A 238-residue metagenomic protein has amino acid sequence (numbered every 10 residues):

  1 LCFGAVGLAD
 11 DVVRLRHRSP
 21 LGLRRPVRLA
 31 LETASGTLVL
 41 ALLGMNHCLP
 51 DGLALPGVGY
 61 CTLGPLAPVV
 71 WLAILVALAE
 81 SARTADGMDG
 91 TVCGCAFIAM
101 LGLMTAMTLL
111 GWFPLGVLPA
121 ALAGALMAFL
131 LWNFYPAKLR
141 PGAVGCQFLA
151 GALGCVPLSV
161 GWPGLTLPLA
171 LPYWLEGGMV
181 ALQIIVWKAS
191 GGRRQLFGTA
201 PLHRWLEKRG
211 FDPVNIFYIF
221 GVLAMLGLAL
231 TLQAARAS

Functional and structural regions predicted by a protein language model:
L1-L175: "…together with the soluble PPM/PP2C metallo-phosphatase catalytic core" -> "…together with the soluble PPM/PP2C
A9-R24, L53, A181-F211: Cytosolic, membrane-interface loops and tails of multi-pass inner-membrane proteins
A54, L153-G154, R204, K208-R209 (+1 more regions): Hydrophobic transmembrane alpha-helix bundles
I74, I98, I184-I185, I216-I219: Weak global preference for isoleucine
A82-R83, G87-A99, G192-N215: Solvent-exposed interhelical
A121, E176, L196-A200: Alpha-helix N-cap/helix-start motif at coil-to-helix transitions, marked by capping-box chemistry
W174-Q195, G227-S238: Membrane-helix cytosolic exit motif
P213-A234: Final/C-terminal transmembrane alpha-helix of multipass membrane proteins
